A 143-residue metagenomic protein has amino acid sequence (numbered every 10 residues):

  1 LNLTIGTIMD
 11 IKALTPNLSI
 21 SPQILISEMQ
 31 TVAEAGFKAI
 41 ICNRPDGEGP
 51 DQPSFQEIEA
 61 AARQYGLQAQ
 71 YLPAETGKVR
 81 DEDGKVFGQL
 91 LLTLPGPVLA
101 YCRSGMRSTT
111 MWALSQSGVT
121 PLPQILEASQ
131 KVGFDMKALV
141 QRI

Functional and structural regions predicted by a protein language model:
N2-V98, T110-I143: Cys-dependent protein tyrosine phosphatase-like superfamily
C102: Short cysteine clusters
G105: Substrate/cofactor-recognition hotspot
